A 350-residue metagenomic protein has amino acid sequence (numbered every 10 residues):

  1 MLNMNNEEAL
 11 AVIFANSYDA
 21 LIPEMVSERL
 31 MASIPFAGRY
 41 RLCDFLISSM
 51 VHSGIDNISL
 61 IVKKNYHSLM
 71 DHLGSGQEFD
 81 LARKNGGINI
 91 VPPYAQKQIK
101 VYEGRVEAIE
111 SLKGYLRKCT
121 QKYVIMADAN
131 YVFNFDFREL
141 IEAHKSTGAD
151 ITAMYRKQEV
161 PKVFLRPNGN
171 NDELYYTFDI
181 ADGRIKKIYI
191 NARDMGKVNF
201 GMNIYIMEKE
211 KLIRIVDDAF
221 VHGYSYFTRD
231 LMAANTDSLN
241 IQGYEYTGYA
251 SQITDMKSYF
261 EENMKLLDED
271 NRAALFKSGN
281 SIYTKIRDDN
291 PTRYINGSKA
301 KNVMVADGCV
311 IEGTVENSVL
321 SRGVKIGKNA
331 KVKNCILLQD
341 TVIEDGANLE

Functional and structural regions predicted by a protein language model:
M1-A15, E210, D218-E350: Left-handed beta-helix
M1-N263: Unchanged
